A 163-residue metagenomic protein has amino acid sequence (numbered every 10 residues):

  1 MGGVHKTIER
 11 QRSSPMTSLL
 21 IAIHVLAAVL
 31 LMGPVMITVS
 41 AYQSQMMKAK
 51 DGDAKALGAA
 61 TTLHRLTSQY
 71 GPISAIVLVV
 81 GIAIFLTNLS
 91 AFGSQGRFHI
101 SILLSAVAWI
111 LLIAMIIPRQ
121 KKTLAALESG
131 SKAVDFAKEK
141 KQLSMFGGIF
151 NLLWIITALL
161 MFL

Functional and structural regions predicted by a protein language model:
G2-G3: Residue-identity detector for glycine
I8-L163: Polytopic transmembrane helical bundles with strong interfacial aromatic enrichment
